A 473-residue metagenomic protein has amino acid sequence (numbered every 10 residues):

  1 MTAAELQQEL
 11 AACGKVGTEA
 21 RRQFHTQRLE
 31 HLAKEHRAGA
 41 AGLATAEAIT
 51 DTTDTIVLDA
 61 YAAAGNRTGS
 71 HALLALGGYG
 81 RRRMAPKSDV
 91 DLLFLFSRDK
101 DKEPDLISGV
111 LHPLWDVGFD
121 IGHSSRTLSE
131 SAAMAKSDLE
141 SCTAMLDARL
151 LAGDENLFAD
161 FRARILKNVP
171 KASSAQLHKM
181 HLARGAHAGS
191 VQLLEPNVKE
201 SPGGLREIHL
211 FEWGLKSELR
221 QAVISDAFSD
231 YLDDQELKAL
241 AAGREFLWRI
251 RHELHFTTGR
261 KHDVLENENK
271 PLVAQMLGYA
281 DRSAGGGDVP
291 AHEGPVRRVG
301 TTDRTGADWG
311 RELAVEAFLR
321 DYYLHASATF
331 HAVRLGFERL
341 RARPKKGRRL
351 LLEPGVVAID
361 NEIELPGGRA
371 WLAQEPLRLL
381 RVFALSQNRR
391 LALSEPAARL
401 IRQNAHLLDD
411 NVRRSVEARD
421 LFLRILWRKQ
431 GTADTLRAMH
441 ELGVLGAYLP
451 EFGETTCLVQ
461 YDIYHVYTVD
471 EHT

Functional and structural regions predicted by a protein language model:
M1-G286, R298, D303-T473: A nucleotide- and high-energy phosphate-metabolite-utilizing enzyme signature
